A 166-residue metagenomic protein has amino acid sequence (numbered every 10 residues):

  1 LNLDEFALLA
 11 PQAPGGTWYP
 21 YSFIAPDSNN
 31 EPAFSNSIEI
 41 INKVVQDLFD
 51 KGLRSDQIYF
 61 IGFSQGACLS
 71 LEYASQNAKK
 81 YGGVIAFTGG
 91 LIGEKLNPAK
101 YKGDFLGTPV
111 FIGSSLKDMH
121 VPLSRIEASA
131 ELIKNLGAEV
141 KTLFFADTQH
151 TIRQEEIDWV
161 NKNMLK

Functional and structural regions predicted by a protein language model:
L1-Q57: Serine-hydrolase catalytic machinery in alpha/beta-hydrolase-like enzymes
Q12-G16, G90, T148: Short beta-to-alpha linker loops that shape the active-site pocket of alpha/beta-hydrolase fold enzymes
P20-P26, G89-P109: Flexible "cap/lid" loop of the alpha/beta hydrolase fold
I61-G66, S70: Gly/Ala-rich beta-loop-alpha elbow adjacent to hydrolase catalytic centers
E72-G83: Conserved hydrolase catalytic core segment
F111, E127-K166: C-terminal catalytic histidine-bearing segment of alpha/beta-hydrolase fold enzymes
F111-S114, D118: Short beta-strand/loop motif that positions the catalytic acidic residue of the alpha/beta-hydrolase fold
